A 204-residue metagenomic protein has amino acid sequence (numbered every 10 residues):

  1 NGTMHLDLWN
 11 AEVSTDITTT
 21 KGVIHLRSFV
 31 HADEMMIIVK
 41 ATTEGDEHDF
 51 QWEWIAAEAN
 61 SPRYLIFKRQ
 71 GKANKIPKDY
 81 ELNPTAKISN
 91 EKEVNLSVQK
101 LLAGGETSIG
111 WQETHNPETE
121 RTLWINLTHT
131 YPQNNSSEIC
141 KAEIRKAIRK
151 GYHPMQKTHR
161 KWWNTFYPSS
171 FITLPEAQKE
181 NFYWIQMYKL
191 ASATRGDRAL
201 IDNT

Functional and structural regions predicted by a protein language model:
N1-T204: Acidic/polar, glycine-enriched structural segments that form the non-catalytic walls/loops of the carbohydrate-binding
